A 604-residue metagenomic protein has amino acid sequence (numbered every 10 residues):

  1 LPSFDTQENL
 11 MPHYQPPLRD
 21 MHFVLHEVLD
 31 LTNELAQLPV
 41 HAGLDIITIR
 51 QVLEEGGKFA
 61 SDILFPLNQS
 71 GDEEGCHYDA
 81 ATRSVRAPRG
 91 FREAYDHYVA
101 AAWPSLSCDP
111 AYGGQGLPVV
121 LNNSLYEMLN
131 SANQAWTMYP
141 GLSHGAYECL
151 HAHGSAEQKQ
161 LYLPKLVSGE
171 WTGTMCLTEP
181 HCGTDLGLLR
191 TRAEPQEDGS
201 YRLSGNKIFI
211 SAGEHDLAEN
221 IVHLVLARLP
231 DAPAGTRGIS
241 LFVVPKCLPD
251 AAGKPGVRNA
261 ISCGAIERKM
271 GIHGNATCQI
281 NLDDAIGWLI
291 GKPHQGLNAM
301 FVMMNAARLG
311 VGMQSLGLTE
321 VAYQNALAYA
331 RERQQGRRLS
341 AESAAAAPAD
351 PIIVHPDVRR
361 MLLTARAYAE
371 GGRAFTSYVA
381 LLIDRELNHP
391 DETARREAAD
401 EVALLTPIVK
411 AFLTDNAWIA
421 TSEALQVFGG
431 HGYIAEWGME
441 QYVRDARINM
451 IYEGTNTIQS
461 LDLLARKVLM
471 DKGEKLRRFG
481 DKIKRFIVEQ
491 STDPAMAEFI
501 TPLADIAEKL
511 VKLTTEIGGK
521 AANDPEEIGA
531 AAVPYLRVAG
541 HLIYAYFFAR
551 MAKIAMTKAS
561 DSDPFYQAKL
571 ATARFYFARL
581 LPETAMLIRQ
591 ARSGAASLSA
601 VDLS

Functional and structural regions predicted by a protein language model:
F4-T137, L161, D384, A596-S604: Amphipathic, small/basic residue-rich leader segments at the start of a protein or domain
P12-Q15, D20, P195, I272 (+3 more regions): Alpha-helix capping/hinge segments and adjacent helical runs
H41-G43, E73-A87, A299-G310, Q324-A365 (+4 more regions): Glycine-rich cofactor-pocket loops
Y139-S143, G154-Q196, N206, A380-A399 (+3 more regions): Internal maturation/activation junctions in enzymes
H144, S155-Q158, T455, L463-A507: A structural-propensity feature for long, helix-poor, extended segments
S200, S204-R258: A short core secondary-structure module
F209, C247-G264, K269, A276-A307 (+2 more regions): A glycine-rich, basic-preceded beta-loop-alpha segment at the flavin cofactor/substrate interface of flavin-utilizing
M470, R485-S604: C-terminal amphipathic alpha-helical interaction region
